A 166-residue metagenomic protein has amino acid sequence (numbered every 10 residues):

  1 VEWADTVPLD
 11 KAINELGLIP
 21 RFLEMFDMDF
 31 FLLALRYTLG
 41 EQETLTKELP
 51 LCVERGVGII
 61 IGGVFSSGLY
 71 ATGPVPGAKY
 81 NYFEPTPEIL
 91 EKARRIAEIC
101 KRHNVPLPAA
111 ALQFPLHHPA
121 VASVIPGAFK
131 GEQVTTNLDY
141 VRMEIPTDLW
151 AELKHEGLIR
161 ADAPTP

Functional and structural regions predicted by a protein language model:
V1-R160, T165: Beta/alpha (TIM)-barrel catalytic core signal, keyed to glycine-rich beta->alpha loops juxtaposed to Asp/Glu that bind
